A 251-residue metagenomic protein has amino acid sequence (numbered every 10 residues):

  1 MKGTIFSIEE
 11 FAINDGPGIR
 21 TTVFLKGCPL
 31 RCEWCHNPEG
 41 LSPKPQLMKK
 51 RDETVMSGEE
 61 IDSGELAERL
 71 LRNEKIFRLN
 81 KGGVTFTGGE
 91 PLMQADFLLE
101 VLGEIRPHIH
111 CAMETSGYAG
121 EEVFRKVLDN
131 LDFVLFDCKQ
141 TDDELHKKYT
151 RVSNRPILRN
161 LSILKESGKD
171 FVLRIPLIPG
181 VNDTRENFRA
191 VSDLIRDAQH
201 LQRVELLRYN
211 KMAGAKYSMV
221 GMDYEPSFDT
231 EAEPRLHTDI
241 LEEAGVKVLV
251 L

Functional and structural regions predicted by a protein language model:
M1-D62, R72-R78: N-terminal [4Fe-4S]-dependent radical SAM core
K2-P17, P179-L251: Auxiliary Fe-S-binding modules of radical SAM enzymes
T21, C32, M93-Q94, E122 (+2 more regions): Basic, gly/Ser/Thr/Pro-rich low-complexity segments located predominantly at protein N termini
R31, K49, L92-D96, A190 (+2 more regions): Alpha-helix boundary/capping detector
R51-M56, K147-S153, V220-S227: Short glycine-enriched, charge-decorated loop/helix-capping segments at active-site entrances that position
A67, L71-M212, S218: Conserved AdoMet/S-adenosylmethionine-binding subsite of the radical SAM
